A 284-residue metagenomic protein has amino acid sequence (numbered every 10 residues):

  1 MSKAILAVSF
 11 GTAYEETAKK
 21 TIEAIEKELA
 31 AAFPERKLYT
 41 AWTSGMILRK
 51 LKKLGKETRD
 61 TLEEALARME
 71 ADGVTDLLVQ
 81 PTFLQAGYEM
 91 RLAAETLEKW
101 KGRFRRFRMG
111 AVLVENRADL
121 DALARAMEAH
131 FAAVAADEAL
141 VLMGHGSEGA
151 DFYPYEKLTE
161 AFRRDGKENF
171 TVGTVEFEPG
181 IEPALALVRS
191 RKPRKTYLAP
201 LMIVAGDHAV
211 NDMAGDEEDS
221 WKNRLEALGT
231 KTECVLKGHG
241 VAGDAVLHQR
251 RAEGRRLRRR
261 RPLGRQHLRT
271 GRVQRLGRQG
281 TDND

Functional and structural regions predicted by a protein language model:
M1-G280, D284: Active-site-proximal alpha-helix that buttresses catalytic centers in soluble enzyme cores
